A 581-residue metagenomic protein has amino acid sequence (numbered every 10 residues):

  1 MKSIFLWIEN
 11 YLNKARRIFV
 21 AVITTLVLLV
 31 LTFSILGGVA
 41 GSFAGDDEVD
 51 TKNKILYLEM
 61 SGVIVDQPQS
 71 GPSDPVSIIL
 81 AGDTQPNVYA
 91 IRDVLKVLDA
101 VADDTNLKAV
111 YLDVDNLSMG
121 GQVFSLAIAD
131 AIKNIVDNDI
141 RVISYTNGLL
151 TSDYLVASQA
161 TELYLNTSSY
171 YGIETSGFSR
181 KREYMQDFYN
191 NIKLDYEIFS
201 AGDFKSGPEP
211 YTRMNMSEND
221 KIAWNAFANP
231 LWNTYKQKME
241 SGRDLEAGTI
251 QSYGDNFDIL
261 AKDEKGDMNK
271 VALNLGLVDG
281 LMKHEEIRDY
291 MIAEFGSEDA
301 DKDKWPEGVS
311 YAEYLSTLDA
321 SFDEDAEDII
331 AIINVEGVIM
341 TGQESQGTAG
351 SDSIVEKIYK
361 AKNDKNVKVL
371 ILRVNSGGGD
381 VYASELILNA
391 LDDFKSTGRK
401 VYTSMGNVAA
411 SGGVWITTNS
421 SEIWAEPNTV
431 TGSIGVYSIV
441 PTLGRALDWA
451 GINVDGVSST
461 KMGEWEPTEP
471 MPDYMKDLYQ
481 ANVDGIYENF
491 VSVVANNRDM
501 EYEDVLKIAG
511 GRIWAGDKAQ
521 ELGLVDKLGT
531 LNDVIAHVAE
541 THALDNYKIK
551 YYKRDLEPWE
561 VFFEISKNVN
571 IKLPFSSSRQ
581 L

Functional and structural regions predicted by a protein language model:
M1-I18: N-terminal Lys/Arg-rich, disordered targeting/topogenic segments
K2, L318-N366, K553-L581: Intrinsic disorder and flexible/low-complexity segments
V20-L36: Hydrophobic membrane-insertion alpha-helices, especially the h-region of bacterial N-terminal signal peptides
L36-K52: Aromatic-capped interface at the extracytoplasmic side of an N-terminal signal-anchor transmembrane helix
T51-Y111, N116: Juxtamembrane extramembrane loops of integral membrane proteins
L58, L98-D113, I330-I333, D352-G377: A structural preference for short, pocket-lining loop segments at secondary-structure junctions
N116-I259, K265, S376-I508, R512-I513: Conserved catalytic cores of soluble enzyme domains, especially glycine-rich substrate-binding beta-alpha loops
G242, L260, D279-A326, Y437 (+2 more regions): C-terminal long alpha-helix characteristic of the crotonase
